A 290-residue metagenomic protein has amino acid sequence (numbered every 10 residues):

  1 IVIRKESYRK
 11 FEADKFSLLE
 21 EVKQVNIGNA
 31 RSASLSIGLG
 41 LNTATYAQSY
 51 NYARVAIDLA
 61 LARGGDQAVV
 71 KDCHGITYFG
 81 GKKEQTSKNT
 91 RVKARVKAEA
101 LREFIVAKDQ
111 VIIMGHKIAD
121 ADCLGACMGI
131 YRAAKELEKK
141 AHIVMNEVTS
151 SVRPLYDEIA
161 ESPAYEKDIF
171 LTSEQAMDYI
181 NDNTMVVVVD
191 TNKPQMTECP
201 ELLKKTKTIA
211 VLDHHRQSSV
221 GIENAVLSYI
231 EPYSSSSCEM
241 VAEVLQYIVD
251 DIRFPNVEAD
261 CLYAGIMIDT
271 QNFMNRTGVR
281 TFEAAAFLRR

Functional and structural regions predicted by a protein language model:
I1-R9: Short beta-strand->loop micro-motif that forms the acidic, two-metal-ion catalytic signature in nucleotide-processing
I1-V2, G28-R54, Q67-D72: A short glycine-enriched loop-to-beta-strand structural element that forms part of the catalytic core of nucleotide
E12-K23, N42-G65: Catalytic-core segments of nucleotide cyclases and related cyclic-nucleotide turnover enzymes
A47, D72-K108: C-di-GMP signaling machinery
R54-V55, M128-A133, A160, L202-K205 (+1 more regions): Short, solvent-exposed amphipathic alpha-helical segments in soluble enzyme and RNA/protein-processing domains
R95-A98, I105-A119, A126-K139, S219-R290: A structured phosphate/pyrophosphate-recognition subdomain
K108, I112-D182: Anionic-ligand anchoring segments at beta-strand to alpha-helix junctions in alpha/beta enzyme folds, i.e., glycine
I169-N224: Active-site cofactor/cluster-binding pocket
